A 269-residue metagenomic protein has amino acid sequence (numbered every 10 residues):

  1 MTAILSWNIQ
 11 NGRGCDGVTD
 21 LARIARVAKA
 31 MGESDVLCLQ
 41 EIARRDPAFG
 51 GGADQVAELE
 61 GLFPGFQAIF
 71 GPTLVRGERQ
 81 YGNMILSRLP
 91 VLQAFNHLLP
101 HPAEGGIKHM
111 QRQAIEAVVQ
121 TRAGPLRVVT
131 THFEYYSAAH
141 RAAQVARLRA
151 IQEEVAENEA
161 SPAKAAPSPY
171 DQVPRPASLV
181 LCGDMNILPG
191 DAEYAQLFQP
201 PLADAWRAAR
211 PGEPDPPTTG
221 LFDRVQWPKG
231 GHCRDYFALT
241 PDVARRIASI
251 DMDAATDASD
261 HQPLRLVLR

Functional and structural regions predicted by a protein language model:
M1-G32, V36, Q67, E78-R269: Active-site regions of metal-assisted phosphoester/phosphodiester hydrolases, unifying DNase/endonuclease modules
I9-G12, Q40-A48: Active-site neighborhood of divalent metal-dependent phosphoester/pyrophosphate hydrolases
C15-G17, R45-D54: Short, flexible/disordered intra-domain loops and linkers
R45-F49, V75-R76, I187-P189: Acidic, metal-coordinating catalytic cores used for nucleic-acid/nucleotide bond scission and strand-transfer chemistry
Q55-L62: Short, electropositive alpha-helical surface patch
I69-T73: Surface-exposed patches in mature extracellular/periplasmic domains of secreted proteins
